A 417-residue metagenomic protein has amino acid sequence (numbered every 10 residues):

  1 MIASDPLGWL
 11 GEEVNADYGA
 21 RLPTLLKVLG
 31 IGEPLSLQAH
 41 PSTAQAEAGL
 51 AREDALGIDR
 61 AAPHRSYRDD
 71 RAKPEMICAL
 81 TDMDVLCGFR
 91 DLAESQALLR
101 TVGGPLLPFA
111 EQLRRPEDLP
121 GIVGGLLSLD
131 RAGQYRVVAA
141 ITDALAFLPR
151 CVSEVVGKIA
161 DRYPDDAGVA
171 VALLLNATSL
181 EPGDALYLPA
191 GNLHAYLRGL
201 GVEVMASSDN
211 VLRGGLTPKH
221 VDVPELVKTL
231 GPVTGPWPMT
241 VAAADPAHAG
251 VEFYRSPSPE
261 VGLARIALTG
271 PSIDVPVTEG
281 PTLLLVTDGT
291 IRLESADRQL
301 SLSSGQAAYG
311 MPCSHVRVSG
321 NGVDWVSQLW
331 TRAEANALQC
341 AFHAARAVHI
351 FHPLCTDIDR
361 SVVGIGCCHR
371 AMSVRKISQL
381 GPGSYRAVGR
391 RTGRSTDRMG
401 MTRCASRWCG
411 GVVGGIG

Functional and structural regions predicted by a protein language model:
M1-P182, H194-L284, D288, E294-A296 (+1 more regions): Active-site region of the double-stranded beta-helix
T178-A185, A296-C313: Short acidic-glycine-tyrosine-enriched beta hairpin
C340, C355, C367-C368, C404 (+1 more regions): Cysteine-centered motifs
H349-H352, D357-D359, H369, Y385 (+1 more regions): Intrinsic-disorder-associated, low-complexity terminal segments enriched in Asp/Asn/His/Tyr and depleted of Lys/Arg
M372, M399-M401: Methionine residue identity
G411-I416: Short, intrinsically disordered C-terminal tails of secreted or membrane-associated proteins
